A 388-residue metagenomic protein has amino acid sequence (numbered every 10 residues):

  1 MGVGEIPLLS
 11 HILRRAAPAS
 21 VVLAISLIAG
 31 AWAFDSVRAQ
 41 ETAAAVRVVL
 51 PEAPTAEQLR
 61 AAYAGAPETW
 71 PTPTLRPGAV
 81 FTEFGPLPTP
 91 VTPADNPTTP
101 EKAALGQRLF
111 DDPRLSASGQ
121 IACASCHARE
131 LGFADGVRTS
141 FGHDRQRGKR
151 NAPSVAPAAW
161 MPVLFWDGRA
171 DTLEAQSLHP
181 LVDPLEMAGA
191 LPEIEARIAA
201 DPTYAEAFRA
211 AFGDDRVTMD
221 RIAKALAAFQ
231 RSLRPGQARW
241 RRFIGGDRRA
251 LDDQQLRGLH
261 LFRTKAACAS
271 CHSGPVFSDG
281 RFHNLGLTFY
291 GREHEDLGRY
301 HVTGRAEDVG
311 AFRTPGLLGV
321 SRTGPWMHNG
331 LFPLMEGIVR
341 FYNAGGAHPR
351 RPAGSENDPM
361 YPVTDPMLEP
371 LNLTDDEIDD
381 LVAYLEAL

Functional and structural regions predicted by a protein language model:
G2, I6-S20, A24-L388: Periplasmic c-type cytochrome electron-transfer domains
